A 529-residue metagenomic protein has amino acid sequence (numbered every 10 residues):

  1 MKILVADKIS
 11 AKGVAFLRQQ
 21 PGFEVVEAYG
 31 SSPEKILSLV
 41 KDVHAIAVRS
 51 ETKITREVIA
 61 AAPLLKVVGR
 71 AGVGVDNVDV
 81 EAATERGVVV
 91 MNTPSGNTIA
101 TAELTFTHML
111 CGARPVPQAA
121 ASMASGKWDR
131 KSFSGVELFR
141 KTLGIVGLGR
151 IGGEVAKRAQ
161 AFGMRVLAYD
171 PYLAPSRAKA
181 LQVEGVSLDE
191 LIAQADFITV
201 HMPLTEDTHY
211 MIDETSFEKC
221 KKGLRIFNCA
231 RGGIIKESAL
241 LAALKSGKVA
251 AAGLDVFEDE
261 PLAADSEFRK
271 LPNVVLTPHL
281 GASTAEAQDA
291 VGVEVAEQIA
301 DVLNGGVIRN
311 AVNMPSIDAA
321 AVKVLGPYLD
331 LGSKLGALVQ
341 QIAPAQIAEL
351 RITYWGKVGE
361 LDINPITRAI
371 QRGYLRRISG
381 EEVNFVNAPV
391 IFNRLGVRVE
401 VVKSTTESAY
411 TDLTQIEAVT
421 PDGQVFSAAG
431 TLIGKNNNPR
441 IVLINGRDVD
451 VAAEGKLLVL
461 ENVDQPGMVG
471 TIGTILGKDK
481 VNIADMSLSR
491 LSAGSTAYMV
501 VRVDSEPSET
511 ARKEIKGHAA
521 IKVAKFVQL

Functional and structural regions predicted by a protein language model:
M1-M91, D213-T215: An N-terminal-biased, well-structured beta-alpha scaffold segment characteristic of Rossmann-like dinucleotide-binding
A28-Y29, R49, A71-G72, G87-I99 (+4 more regions): Short beta->alpha connector loops at strand-helix junctions that form conserved, small/polar/Pro-enriched
T52-I59, P171-E267: Rossmann-like adenosine-cofactor binding region
L65, F139-T142, E214, G223: Phosphate-coordination loops involved in phosphoryl transfer and adenosine-cofactor binding
R86, P94-T142, V146, R150 (+2 more regions): Phosphate-binding beta-alpha-beta segment of Rossmann-like dinucleotide-binding domains, i.e., the NAD(P)
R86, V90-M91, E214, G223-I342 (+1 more regions): Rossmann-like dinucleotide-binding domain for NAD(H)/NADP(H)
S283-L529: NAD(P)-dependent dehydrogenase/reductase Rossmann-like domain
